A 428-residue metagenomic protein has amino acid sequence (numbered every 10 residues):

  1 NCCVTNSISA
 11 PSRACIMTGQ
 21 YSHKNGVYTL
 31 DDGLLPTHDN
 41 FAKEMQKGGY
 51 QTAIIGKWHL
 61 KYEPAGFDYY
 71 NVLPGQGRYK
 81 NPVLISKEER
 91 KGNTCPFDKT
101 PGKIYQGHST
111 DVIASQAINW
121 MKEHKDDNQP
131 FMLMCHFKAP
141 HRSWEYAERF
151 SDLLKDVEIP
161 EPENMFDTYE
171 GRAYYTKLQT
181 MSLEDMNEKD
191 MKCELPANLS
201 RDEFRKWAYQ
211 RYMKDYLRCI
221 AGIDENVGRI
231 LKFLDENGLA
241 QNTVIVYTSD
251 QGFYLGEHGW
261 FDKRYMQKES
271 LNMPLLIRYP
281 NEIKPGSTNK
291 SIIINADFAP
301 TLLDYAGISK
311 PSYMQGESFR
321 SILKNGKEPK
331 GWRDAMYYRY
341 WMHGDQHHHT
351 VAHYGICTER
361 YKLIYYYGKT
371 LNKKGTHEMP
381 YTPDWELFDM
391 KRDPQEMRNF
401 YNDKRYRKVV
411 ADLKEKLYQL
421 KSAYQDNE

Functional and structural regions predicted by a protein language model:
N1-W385, P394-E428: Formylglycine-dependent sulfatase
K391: Residues forming the ATP-binding cleft of Hanks-type serine/threonine protein kinase domains
